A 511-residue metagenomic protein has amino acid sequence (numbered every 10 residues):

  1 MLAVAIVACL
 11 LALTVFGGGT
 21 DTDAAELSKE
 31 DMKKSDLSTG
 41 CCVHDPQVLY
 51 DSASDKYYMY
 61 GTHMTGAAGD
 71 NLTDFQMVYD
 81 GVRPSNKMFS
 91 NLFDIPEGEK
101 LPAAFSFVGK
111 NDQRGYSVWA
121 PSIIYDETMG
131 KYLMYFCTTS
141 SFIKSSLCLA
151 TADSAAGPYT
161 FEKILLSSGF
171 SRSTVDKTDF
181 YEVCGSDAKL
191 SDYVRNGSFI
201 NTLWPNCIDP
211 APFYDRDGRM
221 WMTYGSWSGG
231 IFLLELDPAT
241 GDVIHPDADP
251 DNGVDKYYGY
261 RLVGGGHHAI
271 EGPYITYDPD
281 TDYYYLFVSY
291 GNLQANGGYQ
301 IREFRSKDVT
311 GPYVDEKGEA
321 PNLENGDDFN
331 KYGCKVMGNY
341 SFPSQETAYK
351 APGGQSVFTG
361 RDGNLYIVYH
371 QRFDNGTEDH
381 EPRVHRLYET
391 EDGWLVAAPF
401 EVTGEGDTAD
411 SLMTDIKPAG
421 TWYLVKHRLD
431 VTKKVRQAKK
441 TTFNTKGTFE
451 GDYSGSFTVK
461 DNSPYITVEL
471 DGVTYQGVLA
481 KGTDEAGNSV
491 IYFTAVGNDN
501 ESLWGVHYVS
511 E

Functional and structural regions predicted by a protein language model:
M1-C9: Sec-dependent N-terminal signal peptides
A5-I6, T14-G17, Q76, P96: Generic low-complexity, intrinsically disordered sequence content enriched in small uncharged/hydrophobic residues
L11-L27: Sec-dependent signal peptide cleavage junction
D23-E511: Carbohydrate-active catalytic/glycan-binding domains of CAZyme proteins, especially the secreted or lumenal ectodomains
